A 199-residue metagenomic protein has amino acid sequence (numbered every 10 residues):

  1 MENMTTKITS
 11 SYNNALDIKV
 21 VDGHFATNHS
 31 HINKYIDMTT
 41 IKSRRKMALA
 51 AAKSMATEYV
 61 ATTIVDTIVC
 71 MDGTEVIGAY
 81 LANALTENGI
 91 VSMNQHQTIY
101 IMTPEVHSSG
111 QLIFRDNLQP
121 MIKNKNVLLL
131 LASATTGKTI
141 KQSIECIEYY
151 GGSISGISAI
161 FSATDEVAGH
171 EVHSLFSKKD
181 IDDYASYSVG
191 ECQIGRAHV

Functional and structural regions predicted by a protein language model:
M1-I64: Active-site-facing substrate-recognition patch
E2-N13, Q142-H198: PRPP-dependent phosphoribosyltransferase catalytic core
T57, N83, E87, E145 (+1 more regions): Short, well-ordered alpha-helices that flank and scaffold nucleotide-derived cofactor binding pockets
V60-A61, R115-M121, V189-G190: Short amphipathic alpha-helix with an adjacent loop that forms part of the alpha/beta core around
T63-T74: Short glycine-rich phosphate-binding loop at a beta-alpha junction
V65-D66, K125, S155: Conserved acidic residues
C70, L129-L130: Hydrophobic Val/Ile/Leu positions in short beta-strands of Rossmann-like dinucleotide-binding domains
E75-L128, T135-T139: Short, glycine/charge-rich flexible loops or terminal/linker lids adjacent to PRPP-binding catalytic cores
